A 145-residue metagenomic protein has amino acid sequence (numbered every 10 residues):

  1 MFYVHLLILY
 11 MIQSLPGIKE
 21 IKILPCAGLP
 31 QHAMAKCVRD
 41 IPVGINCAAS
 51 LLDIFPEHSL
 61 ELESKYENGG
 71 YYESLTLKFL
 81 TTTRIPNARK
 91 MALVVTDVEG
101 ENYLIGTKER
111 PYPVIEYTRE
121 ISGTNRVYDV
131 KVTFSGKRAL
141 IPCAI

Functional and structural regions predicted by a protein language model:
M1-F2, K78: Intrinsic disorder/low-structure terminal segments
F2-Y3, Y10: Aromatic (phenylalanine/tyrosine) cluster motif
H5-L7, E99: Intrinsic disorder/low-complexity detector
L9-S74, E109-S122: Solvent-exposed edge beta-strands and adjacent loop segments that serve as assembly or binding interfaces
G28, R84-P86, G100, Y112 (+1 more regions): Generic "edge-of-domain/loop-turn" microfeature
L60-R84, T124-R138: Oligomerization/assembly interface segments of phage tail-like spikes and tubes
L80-G106: Short, acidic/charged, Gly/Pro-enriched secondary-structure junctions
R110-I145: Mixed-charge, glycine-accented linear interaction segment located at domain edges/termini
